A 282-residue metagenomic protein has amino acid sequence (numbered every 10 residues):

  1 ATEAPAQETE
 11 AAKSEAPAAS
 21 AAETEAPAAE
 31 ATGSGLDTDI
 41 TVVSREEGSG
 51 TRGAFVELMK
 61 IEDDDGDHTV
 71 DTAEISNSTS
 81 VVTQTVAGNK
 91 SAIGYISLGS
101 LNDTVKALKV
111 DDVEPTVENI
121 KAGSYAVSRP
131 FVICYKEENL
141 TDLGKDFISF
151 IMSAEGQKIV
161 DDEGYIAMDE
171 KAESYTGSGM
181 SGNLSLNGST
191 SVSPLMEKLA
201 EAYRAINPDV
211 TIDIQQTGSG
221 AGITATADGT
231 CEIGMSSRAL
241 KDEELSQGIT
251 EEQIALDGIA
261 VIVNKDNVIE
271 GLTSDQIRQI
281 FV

Functional and structural regions predicted by a protein language model:
P5-A6, A11-V282: Exported/periplasmic ABC-transporter solute-binding proteins
